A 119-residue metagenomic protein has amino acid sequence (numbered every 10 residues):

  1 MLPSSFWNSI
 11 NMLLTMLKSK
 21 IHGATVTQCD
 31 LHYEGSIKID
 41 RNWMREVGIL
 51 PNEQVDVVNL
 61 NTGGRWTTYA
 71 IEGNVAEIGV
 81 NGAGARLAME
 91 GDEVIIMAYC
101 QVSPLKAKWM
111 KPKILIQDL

Functional and structural regions predicted by a protein language model:
M1-N11: Short, Lys/Arg-enriched N-terminal segments with co-localized hydrophobic residues within the first ~10-30 amino acids
F6, K20, A107-L119: Helix-rich terminal scaffold detector
L14-K18, V26-M110: Compact, glycine-rich, soluble single-domain proteins
